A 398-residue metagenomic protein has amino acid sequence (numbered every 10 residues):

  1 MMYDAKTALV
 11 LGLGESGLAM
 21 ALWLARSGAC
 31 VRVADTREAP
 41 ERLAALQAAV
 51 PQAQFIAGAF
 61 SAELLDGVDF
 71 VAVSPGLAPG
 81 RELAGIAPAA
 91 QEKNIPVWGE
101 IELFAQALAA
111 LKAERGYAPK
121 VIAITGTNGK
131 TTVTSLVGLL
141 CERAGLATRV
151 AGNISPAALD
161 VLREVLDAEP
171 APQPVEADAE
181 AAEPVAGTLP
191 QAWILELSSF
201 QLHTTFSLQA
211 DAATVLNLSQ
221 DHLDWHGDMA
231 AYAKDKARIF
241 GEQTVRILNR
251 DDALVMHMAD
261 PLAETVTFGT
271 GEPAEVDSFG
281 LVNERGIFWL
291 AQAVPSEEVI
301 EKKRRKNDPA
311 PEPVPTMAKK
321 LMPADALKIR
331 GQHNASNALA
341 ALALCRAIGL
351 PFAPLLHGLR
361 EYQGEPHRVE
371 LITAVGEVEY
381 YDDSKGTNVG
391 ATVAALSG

Functional and structural regions predicted by a protein language model:
M1-Q106, A171: N-terminal leader/targeting and accessory segments in enzymes
M2, T7, A19-S27, M322-G398: Nucleotide phosphate-binding/pyrophosphate-handling subdomain across enzymes that bind or process nucleotide phosphates
L11, A34-T36, G152, L195 (+2 more regions): Active-site flanking residues adjacent to catalytic metal/cofactor-binding acidic residues
W23-R26, E63-D66, P75, P79-R250 (+2 more regions): Phosphate-binding loop of NTP-binding sites
S27, L139-A147, V165-E169, R246 (+4 more regions): Change "in soluble alpha/beta enzymes" to "in soluble alpha/beta proteins
D35, I56-A59, W98-L103, R149-G152 (+4 more regions): Beta-strand->loop->alpha-helix junctions that form or flank phosphate-binding loops in nucleotide-handling enzymes
S199, L218-S219, D252-L254, G269-A274 (+3 more regions): Glycine-rich beta-alpha junction loops
N283-L321, E365-T373: Acidic-glycine-rich active-site phosphate/pyrophosphate-binding loop
